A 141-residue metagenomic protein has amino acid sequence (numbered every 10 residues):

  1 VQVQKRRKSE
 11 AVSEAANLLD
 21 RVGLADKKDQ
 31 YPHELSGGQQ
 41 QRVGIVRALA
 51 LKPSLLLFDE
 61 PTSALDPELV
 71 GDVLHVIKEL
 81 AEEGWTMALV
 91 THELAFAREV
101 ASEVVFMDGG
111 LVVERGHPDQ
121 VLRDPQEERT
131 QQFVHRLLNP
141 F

Functional and structural regions predicted by a protein language model:
Y31-L35, Q39: Conserved ABC ATPase signature
A50-S54: A short, proline-enriched helix->beta-strand linker immediately N-terminal to the Walker B motif in ABC-type P-loop
L56-D59: Catalytic Walker B motif of ABC-type/P-loop ATPase nucleotide-binding domains
T91-H92: H-loop/switch region of ABC-family ATPase nucleotide-binding domains
A97-E99: A short, surface-exposed alpha-helical micro-motif characterized by mixed small hydrophobic and charged/polar residues
R115, Q120-F141: C-terminal boundary and immediately downstream tail of ABC-type ATPase nucleotide-binding domains
